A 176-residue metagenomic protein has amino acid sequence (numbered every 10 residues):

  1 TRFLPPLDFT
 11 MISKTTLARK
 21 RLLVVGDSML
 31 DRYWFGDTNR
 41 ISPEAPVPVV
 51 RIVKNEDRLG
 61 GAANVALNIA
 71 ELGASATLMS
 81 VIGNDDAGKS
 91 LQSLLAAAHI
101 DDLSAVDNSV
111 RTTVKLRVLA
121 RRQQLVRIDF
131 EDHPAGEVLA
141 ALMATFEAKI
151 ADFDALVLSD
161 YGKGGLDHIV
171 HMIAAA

Functional and structural regions predicted by a protein language model:
R2-N39, K54-A176: Ribokinase/PfkB-type carbohydrate-kinase core domain
R40-E44: Flexible glycine/proline-rich, aromatic-decorated loop/lid segments
P46, V50-V53: Divalent-cation-assisted or electrostatically stabilized phosphate/pyrophosphate-binding catalytic cores
